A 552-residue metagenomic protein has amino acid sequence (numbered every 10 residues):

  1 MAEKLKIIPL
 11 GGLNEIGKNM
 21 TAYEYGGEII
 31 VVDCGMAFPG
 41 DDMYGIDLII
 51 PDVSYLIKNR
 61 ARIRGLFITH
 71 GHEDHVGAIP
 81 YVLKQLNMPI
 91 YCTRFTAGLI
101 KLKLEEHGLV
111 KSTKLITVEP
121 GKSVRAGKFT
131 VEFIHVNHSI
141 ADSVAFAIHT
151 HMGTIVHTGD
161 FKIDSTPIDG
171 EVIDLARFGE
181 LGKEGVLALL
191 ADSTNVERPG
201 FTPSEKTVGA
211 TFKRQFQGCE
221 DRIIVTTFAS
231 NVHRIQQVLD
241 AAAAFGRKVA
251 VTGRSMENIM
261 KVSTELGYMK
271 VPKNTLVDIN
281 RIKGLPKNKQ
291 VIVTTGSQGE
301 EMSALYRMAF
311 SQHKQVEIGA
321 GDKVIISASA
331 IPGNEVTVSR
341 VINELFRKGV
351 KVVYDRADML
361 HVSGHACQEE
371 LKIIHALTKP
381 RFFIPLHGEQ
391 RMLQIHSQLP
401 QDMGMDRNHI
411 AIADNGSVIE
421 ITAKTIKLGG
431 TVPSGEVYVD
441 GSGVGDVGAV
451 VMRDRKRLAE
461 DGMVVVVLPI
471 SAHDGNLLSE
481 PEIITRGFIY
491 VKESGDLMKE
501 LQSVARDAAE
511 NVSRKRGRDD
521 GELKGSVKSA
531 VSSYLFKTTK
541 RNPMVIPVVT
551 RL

Functional and structural regions predicted by a protein language model:
A2-F67, H72-G284, S303-E317, V336-R340: His/Asp/Glu-rich metal-coordinating catalytic cores of metallo-dependent phosphodiesterases/hydrolases acting on
L13, A37-G45, R62-I63, Y354-A357 (+4 more regions): A glycine- and charged-residue-rich anion-binding loop/surface
E15, I140, P286, L458-E460 (+1 more regions): Solvent-exposed loop and beta-edge segments used for protein-protein assembly and interaction
P89, I384, I546-P547: Short glycine-rich phosphate-binding loop at a beta-alpha junction
L104, P400, L535: Conserved hydrophobic residues forming the short capping helix/wall of the S-adenosyl-L-methionine
E119, D414, R541-V545: Short Gly/Ser/Thr- and Asp/Glu-enriched loop/turn motifs at secondary-structure junctions
E197-S327, I331-R356, L360-R516, K524 (+1 more regions): Hard-cation-handling environments
R516-L552: C-terminal tails and terminal domains of large nucleic-acid-associated and other macromolecular-machine proteins
